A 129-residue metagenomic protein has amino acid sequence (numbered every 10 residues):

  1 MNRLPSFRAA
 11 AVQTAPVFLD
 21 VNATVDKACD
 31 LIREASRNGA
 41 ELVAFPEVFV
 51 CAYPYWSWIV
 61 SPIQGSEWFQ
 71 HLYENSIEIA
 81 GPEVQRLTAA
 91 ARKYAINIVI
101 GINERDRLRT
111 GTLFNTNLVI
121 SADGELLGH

Functional and structural regions predicted by a protein language model:
M1: N-terminal glycine-rich anion-binding loop in soluble enzyme alpha/beta folds
L4-A11: Extreme N-terminal starter segment of soluble prokaryotic enzymes
Q13-R33: N-terminal phosphate-binding loop and adjacent alpha-helix
V21, R33-A122: Cys-nucleophile CN-hydrolase/nitrilase-fold catalytic domain and related Cys-dependent amidase chemistry that acts on
